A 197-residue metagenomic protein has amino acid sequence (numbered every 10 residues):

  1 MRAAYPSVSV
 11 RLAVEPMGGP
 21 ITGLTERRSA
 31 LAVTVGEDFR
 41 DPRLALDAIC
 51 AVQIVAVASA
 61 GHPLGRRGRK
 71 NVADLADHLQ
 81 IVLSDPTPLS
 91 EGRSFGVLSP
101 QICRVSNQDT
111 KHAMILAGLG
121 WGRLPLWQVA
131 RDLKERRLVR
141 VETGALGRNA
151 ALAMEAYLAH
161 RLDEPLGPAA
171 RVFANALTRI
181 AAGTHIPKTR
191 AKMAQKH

Functional and structural regions predicted by a protein language model:
M1-R40, R190-Q195: Central regulatory/effector-binding core of bacterial HTH transcription factors
T22, F39, R43-L119, L124-E155 (+4 more regions): C-terminal regulatory
Y157-A159: A short beta-strand structural signal in non-transmembrane regions
